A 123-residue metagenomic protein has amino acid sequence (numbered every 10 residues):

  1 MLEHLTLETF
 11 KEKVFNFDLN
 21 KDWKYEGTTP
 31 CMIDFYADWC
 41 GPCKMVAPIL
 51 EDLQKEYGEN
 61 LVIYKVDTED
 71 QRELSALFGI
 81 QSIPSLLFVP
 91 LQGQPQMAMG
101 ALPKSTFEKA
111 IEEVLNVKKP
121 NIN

Functional and structural regions predicted by a protein language model:
M1-K11, N116-N123: N-terminal targeting signals for export/organelle localization
H4, F35, A47-Q54, G58-E73: Thiol-based oxidoreductase modules, predominantly thioredoxin-like and allied folds used for disulfide exchange
L5-C31: A short beta-strand-turn-helix
K21, R72-A76: Short conserved loop adjoining the S-adenosyl-L-methionine
T28-C31, F35-W39, S82: Short pre-active-site segment immediately N-terminal to redox-active cysteine/selenocysteine motifs in thiol-based
G41-K44, L87: Cys/His/Pro-rich metal-binding microdomains
L77-Q81: A short glycine-leucine-enriched loop at secondary-structure breakpoints that most characteristically corresponds
S82, L87-I122: Non-catalytic, surface beta->alpha helical segment in thiol-disulfide oxidoreductase systems
